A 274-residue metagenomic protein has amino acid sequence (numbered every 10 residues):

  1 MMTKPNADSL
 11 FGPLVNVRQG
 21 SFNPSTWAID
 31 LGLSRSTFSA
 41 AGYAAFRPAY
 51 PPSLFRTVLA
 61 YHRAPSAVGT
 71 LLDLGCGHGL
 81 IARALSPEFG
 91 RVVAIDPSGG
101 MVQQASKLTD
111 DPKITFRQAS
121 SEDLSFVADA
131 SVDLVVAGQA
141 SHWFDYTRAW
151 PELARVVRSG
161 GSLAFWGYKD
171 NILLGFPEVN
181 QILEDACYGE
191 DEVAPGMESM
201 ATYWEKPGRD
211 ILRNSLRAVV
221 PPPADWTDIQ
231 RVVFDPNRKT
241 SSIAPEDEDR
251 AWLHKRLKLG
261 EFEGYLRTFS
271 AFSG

Functional and structural regions predicted by a protein language model:
M2-A41: N-terminal, positively charged/glycine-rich alpha-helical extensions of SAM-dependent methyltransferases
P48-G69: Conserved alpha-helix/loop element of class I SAM-dependent methyltransferases that forms part of the SAM/SAH-binding
T70-L124: Class I SAM-dependent methyltransferase SAM/SAH-binding core
S125-L134: A short acidic, Gly/Pro-enriched loop at the edge of an enzyme's catalytic core that lines a small-molecule cofactor
D133-T147: A short SAM/SAH-binding and catalytic strip from SAM-dependent methyltransferases
R148-S159: A short glycine-rich, Lys/Arg-flanked "PGG" loop and its adjoining helix->strand segment in the class I
G160-K255: Conserved catalytic/acceptor-binding region of the Class I
K255-G274: C-terminal lobe and adjacent flexible extensions of AdoMet/dcAdoMet transferase-like proteins
